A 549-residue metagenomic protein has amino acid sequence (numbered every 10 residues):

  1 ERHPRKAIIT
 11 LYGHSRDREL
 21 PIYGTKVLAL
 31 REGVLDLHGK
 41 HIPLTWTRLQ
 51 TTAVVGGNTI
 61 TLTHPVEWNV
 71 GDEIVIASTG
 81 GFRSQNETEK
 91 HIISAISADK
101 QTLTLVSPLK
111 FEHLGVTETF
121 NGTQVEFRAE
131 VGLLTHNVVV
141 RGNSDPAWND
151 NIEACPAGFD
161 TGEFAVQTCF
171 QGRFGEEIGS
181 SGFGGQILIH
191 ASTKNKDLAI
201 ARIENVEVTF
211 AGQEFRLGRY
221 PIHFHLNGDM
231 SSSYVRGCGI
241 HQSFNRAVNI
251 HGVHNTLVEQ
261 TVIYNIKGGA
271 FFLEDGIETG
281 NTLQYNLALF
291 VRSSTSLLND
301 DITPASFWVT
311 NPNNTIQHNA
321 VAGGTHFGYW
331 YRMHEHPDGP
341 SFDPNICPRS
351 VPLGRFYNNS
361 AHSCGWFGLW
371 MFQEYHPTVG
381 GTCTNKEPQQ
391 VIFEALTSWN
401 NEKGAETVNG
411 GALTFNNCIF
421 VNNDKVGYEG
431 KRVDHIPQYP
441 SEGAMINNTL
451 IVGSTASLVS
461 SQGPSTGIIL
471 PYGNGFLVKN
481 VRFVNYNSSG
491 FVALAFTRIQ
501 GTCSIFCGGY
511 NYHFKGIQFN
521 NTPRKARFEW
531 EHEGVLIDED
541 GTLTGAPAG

Functional and structural regions predicted by a protein language model:
E1-T407, Q438-A444, G453-S457, P464 (+2 more regions): Beta-strand/loop edge motif enriched in small/polar residues
P377, A412-L413: Short, catalytically relevant binding-site loops at active-site mouths
C418-V421: Feature captures outer-membrane beta-barrel proteins of Gram-negative bacteria and organelles
T497-C503, C507: C-terminal scaffolding/assembly regions of large eukaryotic complex subunits
